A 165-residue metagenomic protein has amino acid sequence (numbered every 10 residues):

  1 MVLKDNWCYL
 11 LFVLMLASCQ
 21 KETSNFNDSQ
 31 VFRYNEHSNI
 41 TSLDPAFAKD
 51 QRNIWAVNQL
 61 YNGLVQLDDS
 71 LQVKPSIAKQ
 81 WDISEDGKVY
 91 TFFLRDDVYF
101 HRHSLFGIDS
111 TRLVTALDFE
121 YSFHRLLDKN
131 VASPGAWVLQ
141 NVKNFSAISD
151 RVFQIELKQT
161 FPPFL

Functional and structural regions predicted by a protein language model:
K4-F12: Sec-dependent signal peptide recognition, specifically the positively charged N-region followed immediately by
M15-S18: C-terminal motif of bacterial Sec signal peptides marking the signal peptidase cleavage site
Q20-N27: Bacterial lipoprotein signal-peptidase II cleavage site
D28-Q30, L60, I77, D86-Y90 (+4 more regions): Envelope-exposed proteins and targeting segments
N35-E85, F93, Y121-L127, V131: N-terminal lobe/hinge region of extracytoplasmic solute-binding protein
I40, D97-V98, T160: Acidic glycine-/aspartate-rich tracts in secreted/extracellular proteins
Q80-V131, Q154: Aromatic- and charge-enriched surface segment that lines or borders ligand/interaction sites
V131-L165: Surface-exposed binding/hinge segments that line and control ligand-binding clefts or catalytic entry sites
